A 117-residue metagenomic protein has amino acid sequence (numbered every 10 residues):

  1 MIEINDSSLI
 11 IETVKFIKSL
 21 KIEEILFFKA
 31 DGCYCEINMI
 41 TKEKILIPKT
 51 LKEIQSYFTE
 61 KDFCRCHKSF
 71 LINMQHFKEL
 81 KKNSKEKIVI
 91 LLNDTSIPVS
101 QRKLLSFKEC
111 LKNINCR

Functional and structural regions predicted by a protein language model:
M1-E12, S106, C110-R117: Inter-domain helical "communication" segments and dimerization helices that couple sensory or membrane-embedded modules
I2-L92: Conserved binding/recognition cores within well-folded domains
K21, I47, V99-S100, F107-E109: Short acidic, gly/pro-rich beta-turn/loop elements at beta-sheet edges and active-site/ligand-binding grooves
E86, L91, S96-S106: C-terminal structural segments of small proteins and small subunits
